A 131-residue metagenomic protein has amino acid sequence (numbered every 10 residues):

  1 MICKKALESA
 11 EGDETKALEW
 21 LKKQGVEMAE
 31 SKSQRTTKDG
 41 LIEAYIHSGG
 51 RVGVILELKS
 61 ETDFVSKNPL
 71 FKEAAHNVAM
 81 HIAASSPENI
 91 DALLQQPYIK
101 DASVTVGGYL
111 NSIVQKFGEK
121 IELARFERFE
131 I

Functional and structural regions predicted by a protein language model:
M1-I131: N-terminal assembly/interaction segments in proteins that build large macromolecular machines
